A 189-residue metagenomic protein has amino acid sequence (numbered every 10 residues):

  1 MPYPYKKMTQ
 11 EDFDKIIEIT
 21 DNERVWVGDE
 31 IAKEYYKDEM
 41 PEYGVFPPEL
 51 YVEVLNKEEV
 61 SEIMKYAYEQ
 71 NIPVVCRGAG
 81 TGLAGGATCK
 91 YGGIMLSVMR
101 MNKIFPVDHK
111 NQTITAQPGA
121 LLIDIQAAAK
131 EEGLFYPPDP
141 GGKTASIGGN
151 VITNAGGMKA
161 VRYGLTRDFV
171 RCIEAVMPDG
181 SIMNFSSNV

Functional and structural regions predicted by a protein language model:
M1-K65, T81-Q112, Y163: N-terminal flexible segment immediately upstream of the FAD-binding catalytic core in FAD-dependent oxidoreductases
E18-I19, E69, E131: Residues at alpha-helix termini
R24-W26, C76, P138: A generic structural-conservation signal
I72-P73, F135: Residue-level detector of anion-binding/catalytic polar loops
G78-T81, G141: Short, ordered loop/turn segments at secondary-structure junctions
K103-V107, I114-V189: FAD-binding subdomain of flavoenzyme oxidoreductases
